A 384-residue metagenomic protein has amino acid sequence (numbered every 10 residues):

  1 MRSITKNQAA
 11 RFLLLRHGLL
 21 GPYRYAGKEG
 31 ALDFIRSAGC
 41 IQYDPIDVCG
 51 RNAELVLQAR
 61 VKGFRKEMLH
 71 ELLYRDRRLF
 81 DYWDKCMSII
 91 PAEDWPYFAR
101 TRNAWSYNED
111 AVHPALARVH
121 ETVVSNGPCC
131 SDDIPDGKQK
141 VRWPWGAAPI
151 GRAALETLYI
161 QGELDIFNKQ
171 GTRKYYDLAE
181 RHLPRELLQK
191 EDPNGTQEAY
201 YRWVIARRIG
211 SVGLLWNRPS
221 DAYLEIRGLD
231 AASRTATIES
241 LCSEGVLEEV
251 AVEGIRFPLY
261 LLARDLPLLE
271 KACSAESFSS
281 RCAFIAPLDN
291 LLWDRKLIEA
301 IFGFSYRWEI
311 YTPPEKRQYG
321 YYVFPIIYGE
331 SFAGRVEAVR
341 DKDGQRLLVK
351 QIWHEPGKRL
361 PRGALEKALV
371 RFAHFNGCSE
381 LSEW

Functional and structural regions predicted by a protein language model:
M1-A283, D289-N290, L297, F304-W308 (+3 more regions): Long, low-complexity intrinsically disordered regions
